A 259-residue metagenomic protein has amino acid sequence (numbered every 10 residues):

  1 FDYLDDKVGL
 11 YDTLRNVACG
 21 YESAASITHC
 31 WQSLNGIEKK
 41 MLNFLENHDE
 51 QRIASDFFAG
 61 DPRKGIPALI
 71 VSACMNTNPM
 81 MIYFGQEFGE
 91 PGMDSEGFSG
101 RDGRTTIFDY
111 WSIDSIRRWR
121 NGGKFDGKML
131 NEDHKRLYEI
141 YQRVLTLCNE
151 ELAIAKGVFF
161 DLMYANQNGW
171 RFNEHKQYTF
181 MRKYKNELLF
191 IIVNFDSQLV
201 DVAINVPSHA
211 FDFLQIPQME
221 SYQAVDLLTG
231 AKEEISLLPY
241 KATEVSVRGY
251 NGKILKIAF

Functional and structural regions predicted by a protein language model:
F1-M41, P62, G89-L147, L152 (+5 more regions): Active-site-proximal helices and loops of the catalytic beta/alpha 8
I37-G60: Active-site clefts of carbohydrate-active enzymes
L42-F44, C74, M80-F84, I191: Structural recognition of the beta-strand scaffold that forms the well-ordered cores of secreted hydrolase catalytic
H48, S72, G85-E87, V144 (+2 more regions): Conserved, mostly hydrophobic/aromatic
F180-N186, I257: Active-site beta-strand termini and strand-to-loop segments that position acidic
L188-F195: Short, well-ordered beta-strand segments enriched in hydrophobic/aromatic residues
E220-K241: Solvent-exposed beta-strand/loop surfaces of large extracellular or lumenal domains
I235-F259: C-terminal beta-strand-rich structural cap/linker in extracellular carbohydrate-active enzymes
